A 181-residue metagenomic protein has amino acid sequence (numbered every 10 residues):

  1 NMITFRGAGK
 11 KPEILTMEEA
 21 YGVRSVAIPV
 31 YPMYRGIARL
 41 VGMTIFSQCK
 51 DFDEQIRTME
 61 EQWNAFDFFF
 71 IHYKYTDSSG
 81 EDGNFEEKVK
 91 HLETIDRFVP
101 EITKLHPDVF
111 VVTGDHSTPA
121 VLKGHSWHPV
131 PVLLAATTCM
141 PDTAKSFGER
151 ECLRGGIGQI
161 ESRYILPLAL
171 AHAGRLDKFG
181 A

Functional and structural regions predicted by a protein language model:
N1-A181: Feature captures the catalytic ectodomains and active-site-proximal regions of enzymes that hydrolyze or transfer
